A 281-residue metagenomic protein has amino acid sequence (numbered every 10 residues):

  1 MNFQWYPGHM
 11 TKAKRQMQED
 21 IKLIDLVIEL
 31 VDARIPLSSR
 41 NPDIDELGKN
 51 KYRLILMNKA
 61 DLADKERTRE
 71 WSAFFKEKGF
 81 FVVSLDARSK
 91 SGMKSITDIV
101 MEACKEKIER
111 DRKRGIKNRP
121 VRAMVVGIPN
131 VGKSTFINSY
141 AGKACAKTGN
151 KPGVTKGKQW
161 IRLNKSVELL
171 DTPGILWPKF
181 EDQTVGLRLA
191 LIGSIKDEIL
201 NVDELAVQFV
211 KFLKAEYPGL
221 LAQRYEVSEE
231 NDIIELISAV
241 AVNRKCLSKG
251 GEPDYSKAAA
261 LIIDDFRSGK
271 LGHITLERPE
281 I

Functional and structural regions predicted by a protein language model:
M1-L26, R34-D43, L47-R53, F81 (+1 more regions): Helix-rich effector regions associated with P-loop NTPase G domains
E29, I55-M57, V125: Structural beta-sheet core signal
V31-R34, A60, Y140, P173: Anionic group-transfer/hydrolysis microenvironments
K51-D61: Active-site cofactor/substrate anionic-group-binding motifs, chiefly glycine- and Lys/Arg-rich phosphate-binding loops
D61-G127, C145, C246-L247, P253: Canonical P-loop GTPase G-domain recognition
K107-D111, N138, A144-N150, E216-L220: Short, structured loop/turn "capping" segments at alpha-beta junctions
R122-G142, A146, T172: Glycine-rich phosphate-binding P-loop
